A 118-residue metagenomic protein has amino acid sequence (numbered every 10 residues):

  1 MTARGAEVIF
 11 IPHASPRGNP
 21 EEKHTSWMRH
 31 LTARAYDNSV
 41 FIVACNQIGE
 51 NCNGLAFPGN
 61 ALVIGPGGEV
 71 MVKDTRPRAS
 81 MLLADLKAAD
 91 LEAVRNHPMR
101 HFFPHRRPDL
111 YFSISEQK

Functional and structural regions predicted by a protein language model:
M1-M81: CN hydrolase (nitrilase-like) catalytic-core segments centered on the catalytic cysteine and neighboring Lys/Glu
A3, L91-K118: Cysteine/selenocysteine-centered motifs that mediate thiol-based redox chemistry or coordinate metal-sulfur cofactors
R78-N96: A short, polar/charged loop-to-alpha-helix boundary motif
